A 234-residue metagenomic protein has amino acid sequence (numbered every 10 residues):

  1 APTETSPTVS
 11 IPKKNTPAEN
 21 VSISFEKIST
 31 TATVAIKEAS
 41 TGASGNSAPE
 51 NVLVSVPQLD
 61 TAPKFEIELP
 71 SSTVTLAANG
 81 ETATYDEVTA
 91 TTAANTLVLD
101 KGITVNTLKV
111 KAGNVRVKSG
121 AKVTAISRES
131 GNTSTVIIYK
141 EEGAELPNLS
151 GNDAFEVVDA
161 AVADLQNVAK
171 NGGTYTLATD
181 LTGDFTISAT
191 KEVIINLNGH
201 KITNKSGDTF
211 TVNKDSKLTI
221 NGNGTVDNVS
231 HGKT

Functional and structural regions predicted by a protein language model:
A1-T5, E26-T30, A39, G45-S47 (+6 more regions): Beta-strand-rich solenoid/repeat architectures in extracellular/passenger domains of polysaccharide-targeting enzymes
S6-I11, A154-T182: Acidic Gly/Asp/Thr-rich repetitive segments characteristic of extracellular carbohydrate-active and adhesion proteins
V9-K13, T182-I194, T203-N221, V229-T234: Extracellular beta-strand-rich solenoid/capping regions of secreted or surface-exposed proteins that bind or remodel
K14, A39, N79, G102 (+5 more regions): Tight coil/turn sites that cap or link beta-strands
N15, F25-I28, V34-I36, A121 (+1 more regions): General marker for long, soluble alpha-helical cores
P70-S72, N95, G113: Glycine- and acidic-residue-biased ligand/ion/polar-headgroup-sensing regions
N114-V157: Leucine-rich solenoid repeat scaffolds
